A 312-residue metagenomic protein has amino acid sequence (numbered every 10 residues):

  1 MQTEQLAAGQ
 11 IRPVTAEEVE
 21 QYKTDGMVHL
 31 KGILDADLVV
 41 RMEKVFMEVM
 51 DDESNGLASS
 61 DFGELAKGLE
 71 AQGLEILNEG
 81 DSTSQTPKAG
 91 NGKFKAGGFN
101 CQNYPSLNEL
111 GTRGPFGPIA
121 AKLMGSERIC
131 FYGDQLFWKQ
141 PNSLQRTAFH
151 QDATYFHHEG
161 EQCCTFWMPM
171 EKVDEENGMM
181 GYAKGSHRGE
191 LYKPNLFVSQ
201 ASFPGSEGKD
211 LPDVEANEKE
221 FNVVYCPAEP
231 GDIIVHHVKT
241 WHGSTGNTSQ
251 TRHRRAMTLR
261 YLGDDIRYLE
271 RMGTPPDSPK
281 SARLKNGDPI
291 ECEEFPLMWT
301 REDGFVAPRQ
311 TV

Functional and structural regions predicted by a protein language model:
M1-T24, K31-A148, N286: Non-heme Fe(II)-dependent double-stranded beta-helix
Q2-A7, D52-G56, Y192-Q200, P230-V235 (+1 more regions): Non-heme Fe(II)/2-oxoglutarate
E20, V173-W241: Double-stranded beta-helix
M27, E161-W167, N177, E220-Y225 (+1 more regions): Extracellular structured ligand-interaction cores
Q72-L74, G80-T83, Q151, E207-E220 (+2 more regions): Short, surface-exposed loop/helix-turn segments at secondary-structure junctions that function as lids/hinges flanking
L110, S126-I129, A153-E159, M168-M179 (+2 more regions): Active-site region of the double-stranded beta-helix
D152-T154, C163, G243-T248: Glycine-rich phosphate/pyrophosphate-binding beta-alpha loops
H157-E175, P227-P230, V235, R260-D264: Short, conserved beta-strand element in jelly-roll/cupin
